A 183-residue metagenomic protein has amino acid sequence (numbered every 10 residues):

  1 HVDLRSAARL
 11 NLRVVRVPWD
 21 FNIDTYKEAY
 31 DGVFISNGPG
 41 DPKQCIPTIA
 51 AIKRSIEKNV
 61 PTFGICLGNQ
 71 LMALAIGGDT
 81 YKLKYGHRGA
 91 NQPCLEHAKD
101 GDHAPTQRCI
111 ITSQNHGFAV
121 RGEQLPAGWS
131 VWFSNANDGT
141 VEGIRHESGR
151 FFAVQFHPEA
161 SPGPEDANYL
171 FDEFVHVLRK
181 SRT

Functional and structural regions predicted by a protein language model:
H1-V17: Short helix-loop-beta junction
V17-I23, Y85: ATP-dependent adenylate-forming carboxylate-activation enzymes
N22-A29, A127: Short amphipathic alpha-helix with an adjacent loop that forms part of the alpha/beta core around
K27-I111, P164-E173, V177-L178: Cysteine-nucleophile active-site neighborhood
C66, H116, H157: Active-site glycine-centered loops adjacent to acidic/histidine catalytic or metal-binding residues that shape
G101-H103, R108-S148, R182: Catalytic beta-strand/loop cores that center a nucleophilic Ser/Cys/Thr and support acyl-enzyme chemistry
G143-S181: A glycine-centered loop/beta-turn motif at secondary-structure junctions
